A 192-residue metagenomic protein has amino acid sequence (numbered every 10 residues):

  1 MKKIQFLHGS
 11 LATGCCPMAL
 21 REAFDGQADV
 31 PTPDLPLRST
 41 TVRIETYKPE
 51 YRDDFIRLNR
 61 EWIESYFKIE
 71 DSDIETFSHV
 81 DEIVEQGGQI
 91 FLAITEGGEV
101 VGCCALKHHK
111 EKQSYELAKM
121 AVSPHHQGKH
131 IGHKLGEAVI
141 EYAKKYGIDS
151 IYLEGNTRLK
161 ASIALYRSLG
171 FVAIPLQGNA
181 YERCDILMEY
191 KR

Functional and structural regions predicted by a protein language model:
I4, G9-S10, C15-E50, R192: Conserved N-terminal entry element of GNAT/NAT acetyltransferase domains
L7-G9, R21, Q27, P33 (+7 more regions): Compositionally biased, intrinsically disordered low-complexity segments
P17, Y47, D149-R192: C-terminal "cap" of GNAT-fold acetyltransferases
T32, P36, S123, A161-I163 (+1 more regions): Extended rod-forming repeat segments used as scaffolds/tethers
V42, T46-K119, S123-H125, G136-A138 (+3 more regions): Acetyl-CoA-dependent GNAT
E99, S123-E137, K144-Y146, T157-A164 (+1 more regions): Conserved glycine-rich acetyl-CoA-binding loop
